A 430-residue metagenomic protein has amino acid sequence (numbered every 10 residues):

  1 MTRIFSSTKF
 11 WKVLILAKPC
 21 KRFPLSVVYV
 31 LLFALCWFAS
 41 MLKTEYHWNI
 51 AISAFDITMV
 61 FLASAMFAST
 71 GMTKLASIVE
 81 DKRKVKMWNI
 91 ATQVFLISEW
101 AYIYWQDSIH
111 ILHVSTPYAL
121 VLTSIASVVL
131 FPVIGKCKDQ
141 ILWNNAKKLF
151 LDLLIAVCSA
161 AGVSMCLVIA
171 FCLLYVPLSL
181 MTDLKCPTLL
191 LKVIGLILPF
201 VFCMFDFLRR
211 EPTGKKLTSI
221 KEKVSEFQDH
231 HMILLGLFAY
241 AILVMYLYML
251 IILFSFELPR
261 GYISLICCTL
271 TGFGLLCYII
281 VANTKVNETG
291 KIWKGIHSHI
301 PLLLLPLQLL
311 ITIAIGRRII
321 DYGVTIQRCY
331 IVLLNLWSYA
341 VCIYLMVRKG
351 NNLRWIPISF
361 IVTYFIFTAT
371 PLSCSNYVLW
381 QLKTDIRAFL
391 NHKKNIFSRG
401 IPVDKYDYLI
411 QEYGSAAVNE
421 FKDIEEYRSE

Functional and structural regions predicted by a protein language model:
M1-K82: N-terminal signal-anchor module of multipass membrane proteins
K21-S40, F61-M66, N89-W100, S124-S127 (+2 more regions): Alpha-helical transmembrane segments
A39-V60, V79-K84, Y104-V121, P177-K192 (+3 more regions): Membrane-helix interface and helix-disruption motif detector
I78-T92, A101-H231: Membrane-interface helix-loop-helix junctions at boundaries between adjacent transmembrane segments
G272, G295-R348: Membrane-embedded alpha-helical segments of integral membrane proteins
N351-C374: Internal/C-terminal transmembrane anchor helices
I366-N391: Hydrophobic alpha-helical transmembrane segments in integral membrane proteins
K393-E430: Extracytosolic and intramembrane catalytic regions of membrane-associated proteins in envelope/secretory systems
